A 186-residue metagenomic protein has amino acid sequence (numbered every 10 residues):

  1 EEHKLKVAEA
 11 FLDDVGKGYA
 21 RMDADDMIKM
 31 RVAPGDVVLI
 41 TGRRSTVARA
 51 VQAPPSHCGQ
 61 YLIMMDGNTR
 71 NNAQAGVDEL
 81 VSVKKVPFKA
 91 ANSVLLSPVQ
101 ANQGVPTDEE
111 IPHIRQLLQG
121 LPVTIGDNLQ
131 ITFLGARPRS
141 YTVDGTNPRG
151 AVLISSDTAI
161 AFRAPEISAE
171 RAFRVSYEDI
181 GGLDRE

Functional and structural regions predicted by a protein language model:
E1-S176: Beta-strand/loop-dominated core regions that host nucleotide or nucleotide-derived cofactor-binding catalytic loops
E178-E186: N-terminal pre-P-loop "Q-motif" helix
